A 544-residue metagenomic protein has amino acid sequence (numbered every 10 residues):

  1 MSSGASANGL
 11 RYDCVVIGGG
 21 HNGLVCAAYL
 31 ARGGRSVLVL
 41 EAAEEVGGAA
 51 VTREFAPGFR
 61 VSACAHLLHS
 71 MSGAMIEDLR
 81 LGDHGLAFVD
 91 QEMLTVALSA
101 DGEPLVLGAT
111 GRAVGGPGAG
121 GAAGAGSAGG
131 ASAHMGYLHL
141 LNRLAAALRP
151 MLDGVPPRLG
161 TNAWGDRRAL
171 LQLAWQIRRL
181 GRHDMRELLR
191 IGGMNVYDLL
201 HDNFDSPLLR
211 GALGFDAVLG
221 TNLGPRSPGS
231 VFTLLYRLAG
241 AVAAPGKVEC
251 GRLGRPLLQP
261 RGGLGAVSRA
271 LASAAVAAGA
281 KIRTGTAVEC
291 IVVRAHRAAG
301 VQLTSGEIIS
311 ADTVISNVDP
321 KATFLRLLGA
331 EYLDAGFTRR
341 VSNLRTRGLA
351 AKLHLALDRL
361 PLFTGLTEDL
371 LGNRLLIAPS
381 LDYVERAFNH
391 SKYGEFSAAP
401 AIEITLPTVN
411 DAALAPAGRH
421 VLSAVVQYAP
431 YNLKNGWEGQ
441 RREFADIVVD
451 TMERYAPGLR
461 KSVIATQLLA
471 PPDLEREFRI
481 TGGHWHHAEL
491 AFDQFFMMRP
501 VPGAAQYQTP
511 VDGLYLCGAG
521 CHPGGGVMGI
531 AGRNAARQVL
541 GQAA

Functional and structural regions predicted by a protein language model:
M1-C14, R32-G33, F495-M497, V501-P502 (+2 more regions): Extreme N-terminal leader/targeting segments of oxidoreductases
A7-N162, H487: N-terminal glycine-rich phosphate/pyrophosphate-binding loop and immediately adjacent elements
L10, Q259-R261, A287-A415: Mid-domain catalytic core of redox enzymes that form a hydrophobic substrate pocket/lid adjacent to a catalytic redox
A65, A519-L540: A conserved FAD-binding loop/helix module that cradles the flavin
A113-A122, G265, K321-R326, A356-D358 (+1 more regions): Conserved FAD/dinucleotide-binding core of flavoprotein oxidoreductases
A128, L360-P361, Y393-S397, W437-R476: Flavin-binding catalytic cores
A145-A278, G285, I480-F495: Active-site/ligand-binding neighborhood in enzyme catalytic cores
S206, G211-S227, A378, F396-T405 (+1 more regions): A glycine-rich dinucleotide-binding beta-alpha-beta segment and adjacent secondary-structure elements that constitute
